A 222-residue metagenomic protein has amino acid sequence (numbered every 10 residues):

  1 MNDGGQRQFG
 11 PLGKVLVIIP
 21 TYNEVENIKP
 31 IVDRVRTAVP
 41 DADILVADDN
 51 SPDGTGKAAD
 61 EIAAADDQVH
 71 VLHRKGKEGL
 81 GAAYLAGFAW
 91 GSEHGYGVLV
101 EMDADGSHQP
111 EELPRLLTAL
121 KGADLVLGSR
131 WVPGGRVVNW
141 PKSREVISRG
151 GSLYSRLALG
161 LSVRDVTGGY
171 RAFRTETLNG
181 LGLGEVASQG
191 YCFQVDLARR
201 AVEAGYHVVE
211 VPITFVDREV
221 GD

Functional and structural regions predicted by a protein language model:
M1-R34: N-proximal low-complexity "stem/linker" segments adjacent to membrane-targeting elements
K14-L16, D43, D196: Cell-envelope/extracellular polymer assembly enzymes that use nucleotide-activated donors
E26-P30, D53-I62: Acidic helix N-cap motif at the loop->helix transition within catalytic regions of sugar-transfer enzymes
D33-A42: Short, acidic, metal-binding catalytic loop of nucleotide-sugar glycosyltransferases
D41-S51, L72-H73, M102: Short beta-strand/loop segment that forms part of the nucleotide-sugar
D48-K57, G106: A conserved acidic beta->alpha catalytic loop
L72-E93, V98, P110-Y191, R218-D222: Acceptor/aglycone-binding surface of glycosyltransferases and processive sugar-polymer synthases
L161-S162, E185-Q189, A198-V216: Catalytic donor-sugar/metal-binding loop of nucleotide-sugar-dependent glycosyltransferases
